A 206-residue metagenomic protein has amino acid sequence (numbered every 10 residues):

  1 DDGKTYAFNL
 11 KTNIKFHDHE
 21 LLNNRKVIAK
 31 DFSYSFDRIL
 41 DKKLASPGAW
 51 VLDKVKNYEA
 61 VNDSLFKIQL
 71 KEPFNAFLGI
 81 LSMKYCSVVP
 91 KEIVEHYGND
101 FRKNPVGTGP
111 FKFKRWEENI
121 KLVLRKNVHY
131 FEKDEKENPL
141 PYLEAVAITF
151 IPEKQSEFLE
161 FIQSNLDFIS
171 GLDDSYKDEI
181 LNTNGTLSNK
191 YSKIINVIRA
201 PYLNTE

Functional and structural regions predicted by a protein language model:
D1-L44, K67, E157-E160: Aromatic- and charge-enriched surface segment that lines or borders ligand/interaction sites
T5, V27, D31-R38, W50-D53 (+6 more regions): Extracytoplasmic/secreted proteins, especially bacterial periplasmic and envelope-associated proteins
T5-N13, S46-E92, R115-E117: Surface-exposed binding/hinge segments that line and control ligand-binding clefts or catalytic entry sites
T5-N9, F32-S35, F66-I68, G109-K112 (+3 more regions): Short, well-ordered beta-strand elements
T12-K15, D37-L44, P73-N75, S82 (+3 more regions): Sec-exported extracytoplasmic/periplasmic mature domains
A29-S33, D63, G109-P110, L140-A145 (+3 more regions): Alpha-helical secondary-structure segments
N57-Y58, K114-R125, T149-E206: Extracellular/periplasmic solute-recognition and catalytic clefts
F74, G79-P141, A145, Q155-S156: Gly/Pro-rich hinge or "lid" segments in bacterial periplasmic/extracellular proteins
